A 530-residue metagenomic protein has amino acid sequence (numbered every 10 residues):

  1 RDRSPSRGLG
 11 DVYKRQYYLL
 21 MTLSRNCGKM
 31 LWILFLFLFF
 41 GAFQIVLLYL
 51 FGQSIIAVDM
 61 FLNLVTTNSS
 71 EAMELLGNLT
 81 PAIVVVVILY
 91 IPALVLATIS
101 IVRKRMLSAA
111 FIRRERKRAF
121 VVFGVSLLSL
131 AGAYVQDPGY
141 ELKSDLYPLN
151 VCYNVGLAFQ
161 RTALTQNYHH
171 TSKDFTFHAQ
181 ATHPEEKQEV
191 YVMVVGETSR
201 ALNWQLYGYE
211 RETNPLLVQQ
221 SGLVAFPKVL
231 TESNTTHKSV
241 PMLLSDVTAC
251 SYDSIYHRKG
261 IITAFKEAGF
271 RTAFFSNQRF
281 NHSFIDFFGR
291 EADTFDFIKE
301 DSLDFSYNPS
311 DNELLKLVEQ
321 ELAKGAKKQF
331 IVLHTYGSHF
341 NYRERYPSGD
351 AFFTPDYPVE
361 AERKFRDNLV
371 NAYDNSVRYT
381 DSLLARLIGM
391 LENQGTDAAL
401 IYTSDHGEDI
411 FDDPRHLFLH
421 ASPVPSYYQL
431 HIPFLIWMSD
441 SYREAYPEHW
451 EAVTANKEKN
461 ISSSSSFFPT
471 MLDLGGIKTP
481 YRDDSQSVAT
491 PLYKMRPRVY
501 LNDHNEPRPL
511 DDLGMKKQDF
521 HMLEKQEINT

Functional and structural regions predicted by a protein language model:
R1, R7, D11-Y147: Transmembrane and membrane-interface helices of multi-pass, inner-membrane envelope-modifying transferases
C27-L31, T263, F280, G389-N393 (+2 more regions): Membrane-interface soluble catalytic domains
V125-M193, T198-E360, S463-S464, P469-Y493: Active-site-proximal alpha/beta segments of enzymes that process anionic O-linked groups
L142, A249-S251, S302-F305, R366-R378 (+4 more regions): Active-site rim elements
V192-M193, S376-L419, F468-L472: Metal-dependent active-site segment of extracytoplasmic phospho-/sulfohydrolases and closely related
G208-E212, T396-D397, T403-P447: Histidine-centered active-site microenvironments of extracellular/periplasmic hydrolases and transferases
F274-S276, F330-G337, D374-V377, A399-S404 (+1 more regions): Short beta-strand segments
K316-E319, Y357-L400, I436: A long, amphipathic alpha-helix that forms part of the scaffold/cap immediately adjacent to metal-dependent active
